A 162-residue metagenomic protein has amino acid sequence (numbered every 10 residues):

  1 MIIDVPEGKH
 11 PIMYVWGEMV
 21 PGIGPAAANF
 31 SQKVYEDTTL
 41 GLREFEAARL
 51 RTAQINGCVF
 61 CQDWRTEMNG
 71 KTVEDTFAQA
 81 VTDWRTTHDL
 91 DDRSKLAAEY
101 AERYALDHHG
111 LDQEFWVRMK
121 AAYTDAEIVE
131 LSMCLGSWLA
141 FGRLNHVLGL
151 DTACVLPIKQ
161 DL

Functional and structural regions predicted by a protein language model:
M1-L162: Hydrophobic alpha-helical segments
